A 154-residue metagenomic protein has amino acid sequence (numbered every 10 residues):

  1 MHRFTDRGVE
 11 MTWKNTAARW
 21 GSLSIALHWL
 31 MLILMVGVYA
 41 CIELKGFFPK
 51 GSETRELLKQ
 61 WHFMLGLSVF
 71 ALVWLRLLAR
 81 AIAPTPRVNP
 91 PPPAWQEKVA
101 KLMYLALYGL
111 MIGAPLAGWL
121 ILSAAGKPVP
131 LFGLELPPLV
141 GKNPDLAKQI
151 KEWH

Functional and structural regions predicted by a protein language model:
H2-W153: Membrane-embedded alpha-helical bundles that constitute the cytochrome b-like, heme-associated redox core of multi-pass
